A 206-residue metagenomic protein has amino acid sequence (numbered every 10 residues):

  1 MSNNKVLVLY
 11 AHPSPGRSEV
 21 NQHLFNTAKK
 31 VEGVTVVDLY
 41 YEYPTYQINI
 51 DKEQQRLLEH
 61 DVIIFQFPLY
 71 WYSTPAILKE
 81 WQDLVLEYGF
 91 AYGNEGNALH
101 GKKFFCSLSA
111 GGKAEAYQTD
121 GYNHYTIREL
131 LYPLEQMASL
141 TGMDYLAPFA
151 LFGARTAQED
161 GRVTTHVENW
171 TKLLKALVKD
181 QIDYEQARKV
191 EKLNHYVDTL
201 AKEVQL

Functional and structural regions predicted by a protein language model:
M1-G33, T171: N-terminal beta1-alpha1 ligand-phosphate binding loop
A11, L39, S109: Cofactor-binding loop segments of dinucleotide-utilizing enzymes, especially the Rossmann-like FAD- and NAD(P)+-binding
V20-K30, T126-T141: Short, solvent-exposed amphipathic alpha-helices that sit in or adjacent to ligand/effector-binding or catalytic
V31-Y46: A short beta-strand-loop structural module common to alpha/beta enzyme folds
P44-D51, Q158-G161: Structural motif
K52-E135: Helix-loop-strand module that forms the ligand-binding subsite of alpha/beta enzymes
A138-L206: Glycine-rich phosphate/pyrophosphate-binding loop and the adjoining helix
